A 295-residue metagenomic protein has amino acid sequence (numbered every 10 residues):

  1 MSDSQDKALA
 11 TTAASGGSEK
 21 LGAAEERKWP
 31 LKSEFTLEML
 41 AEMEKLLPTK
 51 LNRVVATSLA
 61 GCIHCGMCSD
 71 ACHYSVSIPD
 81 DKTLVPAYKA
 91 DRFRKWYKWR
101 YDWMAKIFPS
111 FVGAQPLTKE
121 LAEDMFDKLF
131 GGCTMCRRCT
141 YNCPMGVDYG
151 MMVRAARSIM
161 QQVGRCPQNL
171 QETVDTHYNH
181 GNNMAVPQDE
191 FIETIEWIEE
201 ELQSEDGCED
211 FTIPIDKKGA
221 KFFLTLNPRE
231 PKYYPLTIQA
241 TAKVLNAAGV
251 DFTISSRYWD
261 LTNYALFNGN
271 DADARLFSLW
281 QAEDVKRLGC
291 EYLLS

Functional and structural regions predicted by a protein language model:
M1-F130: Ferredoxin-type iron-sulfur electron-transfer modules and their immediate structural context
L31-F35, T49-L59, R94-S295: Iron-sulfur-cluster electron-transfer modules
